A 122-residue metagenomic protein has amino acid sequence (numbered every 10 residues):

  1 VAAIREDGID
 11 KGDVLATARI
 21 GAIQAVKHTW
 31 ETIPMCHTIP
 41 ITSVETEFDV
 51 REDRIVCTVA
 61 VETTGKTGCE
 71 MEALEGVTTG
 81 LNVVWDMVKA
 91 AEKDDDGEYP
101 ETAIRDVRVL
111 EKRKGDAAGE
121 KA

Functional and structural regions predicted by a protein language model:
V1-H37, T42-A122: C-terminal binding/interaction regions
